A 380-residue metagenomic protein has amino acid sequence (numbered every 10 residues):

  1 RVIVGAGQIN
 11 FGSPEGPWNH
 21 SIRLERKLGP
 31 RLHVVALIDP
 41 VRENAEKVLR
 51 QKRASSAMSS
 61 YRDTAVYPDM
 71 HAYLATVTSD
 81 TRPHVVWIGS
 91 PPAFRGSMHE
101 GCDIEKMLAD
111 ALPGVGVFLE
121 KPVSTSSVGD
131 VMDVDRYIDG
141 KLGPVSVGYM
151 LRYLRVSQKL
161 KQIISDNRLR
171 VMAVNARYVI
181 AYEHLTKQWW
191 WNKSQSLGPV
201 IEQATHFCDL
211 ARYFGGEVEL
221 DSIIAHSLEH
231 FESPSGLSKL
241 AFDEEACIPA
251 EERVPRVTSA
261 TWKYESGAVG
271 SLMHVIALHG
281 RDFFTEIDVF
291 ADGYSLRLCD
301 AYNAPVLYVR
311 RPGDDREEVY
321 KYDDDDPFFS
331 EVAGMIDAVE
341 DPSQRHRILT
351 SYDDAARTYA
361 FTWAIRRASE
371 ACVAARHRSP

Functional and structural regions predicted by a protein language model:
R1-A57: N-terminal Rossmann-like dinucleotide-binding module
G7-I9, L151-P249, C372: Predominantly a Rossmann-like dinucleotide-binding segment in NAD(P)-dependent oxidoreductases
V35, H84, M172: Conserved acidic residues
I38, R53-S59, R82-S90, G334-P380: C-terminal helix-rich "cap/oligomerization" subdomain common to oxidoreductases
S59-Y73: Short acidic-hydrophobic, aromatic-tinged amphipathic segments that line or gate anion-handling sites
M70-P83: Short amphipathic alpha-helix with an adjacent loop that forms part of the alpha/beta core around
V85, P91-R152: Beta-strand-loop-alpha-helix segment that lines the small-molecule cofactor/substrate pocket of alpha/beta enzymes
Q195, E202-A304, V332-V339, A364: Contiguous beta-strand/loop segments that form the cofactor/metal-binding neighborhood of enzyme cores
